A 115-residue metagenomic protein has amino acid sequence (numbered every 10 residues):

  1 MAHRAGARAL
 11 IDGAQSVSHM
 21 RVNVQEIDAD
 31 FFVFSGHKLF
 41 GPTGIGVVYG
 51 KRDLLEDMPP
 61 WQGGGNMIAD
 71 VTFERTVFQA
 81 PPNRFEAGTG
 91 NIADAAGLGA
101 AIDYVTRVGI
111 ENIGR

Functional and structural regions predicted by a protein language model:
M1-R115: Pyridoxal 5′-phosphate
